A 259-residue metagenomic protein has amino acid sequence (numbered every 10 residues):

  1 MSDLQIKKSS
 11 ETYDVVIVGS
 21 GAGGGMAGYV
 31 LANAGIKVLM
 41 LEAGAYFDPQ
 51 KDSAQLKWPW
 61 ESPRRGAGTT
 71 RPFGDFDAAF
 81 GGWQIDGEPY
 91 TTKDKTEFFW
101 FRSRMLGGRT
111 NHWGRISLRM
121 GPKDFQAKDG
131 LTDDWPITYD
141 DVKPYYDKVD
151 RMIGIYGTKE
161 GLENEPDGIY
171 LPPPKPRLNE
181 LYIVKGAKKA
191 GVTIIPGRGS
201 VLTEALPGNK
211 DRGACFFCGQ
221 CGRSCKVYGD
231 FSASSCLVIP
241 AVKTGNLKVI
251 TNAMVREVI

Functional and structural regions predicted by a protein language model:
S2-L131, P136-D140, P144: N-terminal glycine-rich phosphate/pyrophosphate-binding loop and immediately adjacent elements
A67-W83, K93-T96, I116-R119, K128-M254: Conserved redox-cofactor binding core of oxidoreductases
E257-I259: Conserved beta-strand-loop-beta-strand element in the redox core of flavoprotein oxidoreductases
